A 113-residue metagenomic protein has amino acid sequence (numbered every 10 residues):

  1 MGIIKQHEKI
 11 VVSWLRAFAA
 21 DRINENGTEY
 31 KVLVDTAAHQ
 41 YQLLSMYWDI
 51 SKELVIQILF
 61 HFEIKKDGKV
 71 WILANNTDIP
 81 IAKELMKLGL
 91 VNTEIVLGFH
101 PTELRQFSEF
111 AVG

Functional and structural regions predicted by a protein language model:
M1-G113: Terminal domain-initiation and capping elements
